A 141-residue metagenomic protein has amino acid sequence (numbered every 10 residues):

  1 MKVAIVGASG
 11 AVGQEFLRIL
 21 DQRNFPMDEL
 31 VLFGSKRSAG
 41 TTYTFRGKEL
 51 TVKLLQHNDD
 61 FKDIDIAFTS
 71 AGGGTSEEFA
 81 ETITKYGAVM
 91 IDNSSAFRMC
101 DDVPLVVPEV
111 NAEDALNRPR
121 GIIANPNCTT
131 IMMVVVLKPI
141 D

Functional and structural regions predicted by a protein language model:
M1-D141: N-terminal Rossmann-like NAD(P) cofactor-binding subdomain of oxidoreductases, focused on the glycine-rich
